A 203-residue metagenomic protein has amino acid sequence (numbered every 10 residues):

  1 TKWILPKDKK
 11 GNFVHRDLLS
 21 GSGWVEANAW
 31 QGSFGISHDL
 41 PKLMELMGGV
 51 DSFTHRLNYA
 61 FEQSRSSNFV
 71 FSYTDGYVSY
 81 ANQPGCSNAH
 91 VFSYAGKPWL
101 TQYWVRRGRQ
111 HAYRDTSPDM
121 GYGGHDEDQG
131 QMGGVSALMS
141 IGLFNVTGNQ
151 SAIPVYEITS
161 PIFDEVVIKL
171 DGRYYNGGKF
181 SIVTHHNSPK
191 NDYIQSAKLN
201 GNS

Functional and structural regions predicted by a protein language model:
T1-G85: Catalytic cores of carbohydrate-active enzymes
D8-K9, L46, N58-S64, Y80 (+1 more regions): Non-catalytic C-terminal accessory modules of carbohydrate-active enzymes
